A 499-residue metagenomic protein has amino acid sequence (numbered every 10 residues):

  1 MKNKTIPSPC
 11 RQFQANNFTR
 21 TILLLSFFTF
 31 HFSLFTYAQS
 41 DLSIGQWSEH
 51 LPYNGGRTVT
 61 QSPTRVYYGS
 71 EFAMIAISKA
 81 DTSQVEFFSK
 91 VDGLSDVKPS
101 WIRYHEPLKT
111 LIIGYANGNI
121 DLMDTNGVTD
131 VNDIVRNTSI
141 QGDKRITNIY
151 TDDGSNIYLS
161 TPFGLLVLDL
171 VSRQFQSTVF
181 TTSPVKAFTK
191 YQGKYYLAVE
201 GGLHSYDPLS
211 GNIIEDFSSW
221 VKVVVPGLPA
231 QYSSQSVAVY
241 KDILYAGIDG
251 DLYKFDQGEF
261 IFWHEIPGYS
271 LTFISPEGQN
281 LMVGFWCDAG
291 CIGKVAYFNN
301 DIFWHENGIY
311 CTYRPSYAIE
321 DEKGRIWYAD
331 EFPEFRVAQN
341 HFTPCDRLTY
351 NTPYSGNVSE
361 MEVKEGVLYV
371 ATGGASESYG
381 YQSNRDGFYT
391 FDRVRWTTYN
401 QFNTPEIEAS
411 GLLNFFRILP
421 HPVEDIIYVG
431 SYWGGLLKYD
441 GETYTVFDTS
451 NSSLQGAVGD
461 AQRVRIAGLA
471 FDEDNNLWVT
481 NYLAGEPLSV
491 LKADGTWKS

Functional and structural regions predicted by a protein language model:
N3-T36: Short, basic, low-complexity termini and linkers enriched in Ser/Thr/Gly/Pro that act as targeting/leader peptides
Q39-E86, Y317-I319, A329, F335-P353 (+2 more regions): An edge-strand/N-cap motif at the start of beta-rich repeat modules
S40-S62, S89-E106, N132-D152, Q176-Q192 (+7 more regions): Short coil-to-beta transitions that initiate beta-strands within beta-rich domains
R65-Y68, T110-I113, N156-L159, K194-L197 (+6 more regions): Conserved beta-propeller blade signature
G69-S70, Y115-A116, S160-P162, A198-E200 (+8 more regions): Structural signature of WD-repeat beta-propellers
A73-I75, G118-N119, G164-L166, G202-H204 (+6 more regions): Short glycine/acidic-enriched loop and turn motifs that connect beta-strands
N126-V128, P208-I214, V394-W396, G441-V446 (+1 more regions): Short loop/turn segments immediately following beta-strands, especially the blade-tip and inter-blade linker loops
Y297, S383-R393, V490-K492: Beta-propeller blade signature
